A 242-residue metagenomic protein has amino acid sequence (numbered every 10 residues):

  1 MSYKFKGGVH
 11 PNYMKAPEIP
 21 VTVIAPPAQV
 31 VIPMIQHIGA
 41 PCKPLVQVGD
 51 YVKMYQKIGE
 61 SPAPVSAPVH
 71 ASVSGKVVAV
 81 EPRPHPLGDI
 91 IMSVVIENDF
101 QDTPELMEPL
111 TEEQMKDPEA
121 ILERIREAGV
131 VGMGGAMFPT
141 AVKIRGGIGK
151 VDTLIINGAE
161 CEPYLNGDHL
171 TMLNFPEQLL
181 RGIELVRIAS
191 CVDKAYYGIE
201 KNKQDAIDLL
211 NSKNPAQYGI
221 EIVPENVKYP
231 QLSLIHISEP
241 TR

Functional and structural regions predicted by a protein language model:
M1-L45, V95: N-terminal, Lys/Arg-enriched amphipathic/low-complexity engagement segments that precede the first folded domain
C42-Y51, Y55: Short histidine-centered loop motifs in beta-beta connectors
V52-S66, E81-P84, M92-N98: Short hydrophobic beta/alpha edge segments that flank linear recognition/processing sites
G75-V77: Conserved hydrophobic positions within beta-strands
P82-M133, M137-F138, I148: Acidic low-complexity segments
P104, G132, L154-D168: Gly-rich Lys/Arg/Thr-decorated short loops/hinges at beta-loop-alpha junctions or inter-strand turns that position
I207-L234: A glycine-rich helix N-cap at a beta->alpha junction
S233-T241: Residue-level detector of conserved catalytic or cofactor/ligand-binding positions in enzyme active sites
